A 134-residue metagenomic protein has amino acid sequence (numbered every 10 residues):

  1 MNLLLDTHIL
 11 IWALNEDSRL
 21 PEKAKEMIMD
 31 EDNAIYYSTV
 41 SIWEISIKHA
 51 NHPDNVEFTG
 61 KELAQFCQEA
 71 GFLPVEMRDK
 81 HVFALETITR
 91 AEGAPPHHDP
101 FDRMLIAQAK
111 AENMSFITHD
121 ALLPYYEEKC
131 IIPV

Functional and structural regions predicted by a protein language model:
M1-Y37, P53-Q65, A121, Y125-E127: Short, well-structured N-terminal submotif of metal-dependent ribonuclease cores
D6, E44, D102, D120: Acidic active-site catalytic centers that drive phospho-/nucleotidyl reactions and related ester hydrolyses
T7-H8, I45, L85, A109: Generic structural signal for small/hydrophobic residues in well-ordered secondary structure, especially within
E16-D17, K48, I88, K129-C130: Residue-level signal for well-ordered alpha-helical positions
Y36, V75, I132: General small-molecule cofactor/ligand-binding pocket signal
E57, E69-H119: Active-site neighborhoods of divalent-metal-dependent phosphate/nucleic-acid chemistry enzymes
A111, S115-I117, A121-V134: Charged phosphate-binding loop/patch that engages nucleotide di/tri-phosphates or the phosphate backbone of nucleic
